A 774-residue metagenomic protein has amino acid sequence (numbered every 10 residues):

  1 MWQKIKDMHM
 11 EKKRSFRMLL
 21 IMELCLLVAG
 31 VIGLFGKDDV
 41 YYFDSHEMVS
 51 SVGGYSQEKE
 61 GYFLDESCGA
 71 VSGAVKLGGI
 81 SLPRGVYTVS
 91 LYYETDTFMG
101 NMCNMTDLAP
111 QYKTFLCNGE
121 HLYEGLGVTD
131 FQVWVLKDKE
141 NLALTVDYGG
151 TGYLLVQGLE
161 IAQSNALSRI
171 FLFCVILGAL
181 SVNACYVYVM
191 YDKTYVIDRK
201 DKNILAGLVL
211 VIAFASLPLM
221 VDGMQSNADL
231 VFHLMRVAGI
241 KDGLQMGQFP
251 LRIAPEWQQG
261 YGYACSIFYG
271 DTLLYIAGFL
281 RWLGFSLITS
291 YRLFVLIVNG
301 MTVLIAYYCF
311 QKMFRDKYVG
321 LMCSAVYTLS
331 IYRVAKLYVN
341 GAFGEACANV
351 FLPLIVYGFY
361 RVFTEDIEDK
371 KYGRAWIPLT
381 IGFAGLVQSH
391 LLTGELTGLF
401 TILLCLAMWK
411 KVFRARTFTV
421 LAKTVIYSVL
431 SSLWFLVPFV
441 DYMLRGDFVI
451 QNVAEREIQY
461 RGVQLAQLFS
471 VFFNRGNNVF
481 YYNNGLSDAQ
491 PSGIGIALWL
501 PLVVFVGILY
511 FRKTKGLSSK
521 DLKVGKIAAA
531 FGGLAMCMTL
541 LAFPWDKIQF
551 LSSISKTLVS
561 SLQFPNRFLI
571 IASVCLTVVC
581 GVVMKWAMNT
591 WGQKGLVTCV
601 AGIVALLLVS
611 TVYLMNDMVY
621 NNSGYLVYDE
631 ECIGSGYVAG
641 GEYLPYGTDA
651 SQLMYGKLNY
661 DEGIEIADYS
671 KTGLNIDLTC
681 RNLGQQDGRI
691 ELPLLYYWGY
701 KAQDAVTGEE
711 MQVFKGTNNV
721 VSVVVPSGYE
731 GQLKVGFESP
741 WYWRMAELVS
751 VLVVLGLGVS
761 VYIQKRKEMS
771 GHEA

Functional and structural regions predicted by a protein language model:
M1-K37, A166-P218, T514, G525-K526 (+1 more regions): Start-transfer (signal-anchor) and selected internal transmembrane alpha helices of multi-pass inner/ER membrane
A29-G36, I212-G223, D242-R252, F285 (+6 more regions): Membrane-interface helix-loop junctions at the exits of transmembrane helices
Y195-I197, S651-A774: Active-site-proximal, structured, solvent-exposed surfaces of multi-pass membrane proteins that position macromolecular
A213-F351, G358, G385, L392 (+1 more regions): Active-site lumenal/periplasmic loops and adjacent helix-entry segments of GT-C-fold, multi-pass membrane
I355-A375: Membrane-interface transmembrane helices that cradle and orient dolichyl/undecaprenyl
A375-H390, V425-L430: Membrane-interface alpha helices of multi-pass inner-membrane proteins
L396-V429, I508-L517: Perimembrane helix-loop-helix junctions
V420, Y427-F511, E630-A650: Periplasmic/ER-lumenal interhelical loops and adjacent helix-loop junctions in multi-pass membrane proteins
